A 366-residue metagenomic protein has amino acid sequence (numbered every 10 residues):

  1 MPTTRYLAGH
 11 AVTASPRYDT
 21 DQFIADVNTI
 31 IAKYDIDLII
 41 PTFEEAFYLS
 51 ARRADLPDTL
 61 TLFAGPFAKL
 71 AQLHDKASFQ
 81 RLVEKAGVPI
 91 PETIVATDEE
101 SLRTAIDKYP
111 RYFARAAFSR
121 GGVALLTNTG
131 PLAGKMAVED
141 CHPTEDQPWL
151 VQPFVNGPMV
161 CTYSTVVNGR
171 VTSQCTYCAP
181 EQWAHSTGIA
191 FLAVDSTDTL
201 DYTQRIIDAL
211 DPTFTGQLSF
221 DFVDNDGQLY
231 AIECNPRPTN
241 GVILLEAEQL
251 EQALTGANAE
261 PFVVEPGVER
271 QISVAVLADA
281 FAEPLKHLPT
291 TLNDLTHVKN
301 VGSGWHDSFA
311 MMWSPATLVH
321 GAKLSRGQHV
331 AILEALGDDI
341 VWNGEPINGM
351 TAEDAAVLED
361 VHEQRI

Functional and structural regions predicted by a protein language model:
M1-G65: ATP-binding N-terminal substructure of ATP-dependent carboxylate-amine bond-forming enzymes
T20-Y34, R103-K108, V138-P143: Short amphipathic alpha-helix with an adjacent loop that forms part of the alpha/beta core around
P57, A68-E92, T97-D98, L102-D107: Glycine-/Pro-rich loop/turn segments that contact NAD(P) or position catalytic residues in Rossmann-like domains
V83, T93, I106-L125, E145-G157 (+1 more regions): ATP-grasp fold ATP-binding core
G122, P180-F191, N235-Q249: Glycine-rich phosphate/pyrophosphate-binding beta-alpha loops
G134-I189, A193-D201, V223-Y230: Phosphate-binding site of ATP-dependent enzymes
L210-L244: Conserved metal-phosphate-binding beta-hairpin within the catalytic cores of diverse ATP-dependent phosphoryl-transfer
A253-I366: Peripheral (often C-terminal) accessory segments that flank ATP-dependent C-N-forming ligase machineries
